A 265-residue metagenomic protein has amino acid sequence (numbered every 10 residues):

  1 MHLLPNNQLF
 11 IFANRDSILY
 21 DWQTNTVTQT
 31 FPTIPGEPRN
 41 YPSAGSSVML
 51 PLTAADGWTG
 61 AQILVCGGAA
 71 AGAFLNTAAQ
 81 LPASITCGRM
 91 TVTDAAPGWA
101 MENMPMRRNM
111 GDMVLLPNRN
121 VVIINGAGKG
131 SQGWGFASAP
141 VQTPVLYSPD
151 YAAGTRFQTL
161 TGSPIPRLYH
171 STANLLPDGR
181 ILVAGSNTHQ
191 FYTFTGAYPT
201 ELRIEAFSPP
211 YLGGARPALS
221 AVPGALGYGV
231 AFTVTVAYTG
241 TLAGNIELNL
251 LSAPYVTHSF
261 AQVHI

Functional and structural regions predicted by a protein language model:
M1-I265: Kelch-like beta-propeller repeat domains
